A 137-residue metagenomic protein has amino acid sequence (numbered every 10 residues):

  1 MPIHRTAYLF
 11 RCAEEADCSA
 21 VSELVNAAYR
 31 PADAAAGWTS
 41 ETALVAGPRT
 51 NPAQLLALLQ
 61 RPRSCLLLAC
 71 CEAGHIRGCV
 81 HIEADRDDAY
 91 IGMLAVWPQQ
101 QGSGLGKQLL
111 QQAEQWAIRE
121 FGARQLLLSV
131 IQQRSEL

Functional and structural regions predicted by a protein language model:
M1-S19, E23: Conserved N-terminal entry element of GNAT/NAT acetyltransferase domains
A13, L94-V96, V130: Hydrophobic adenine-recognition pocket in adenosine-nucleotide-binding enzymes
N26-L55: Conserved GNAT-fold acetyl-CoA-binding loop/helix
P48-L68: A short helix-loop-beta-strand connector motif used in the catalytic cores of GNAT acetyltransferases and, in some
L68, H75-E83, Y90-A95: Conserved beta-strand in the GNAT
V96, G102-Q115: Conserved acetyl-CoA-binding loop-helix of GNAT-fold acetyltransferases
Q101, L127-L137: Conserved beta-strand-loop-alpha-helix junction that forms the acyl-donor binding cleft
L110, A117-V130: Conserved GNAT acetyl-CoA-binding A-motif
